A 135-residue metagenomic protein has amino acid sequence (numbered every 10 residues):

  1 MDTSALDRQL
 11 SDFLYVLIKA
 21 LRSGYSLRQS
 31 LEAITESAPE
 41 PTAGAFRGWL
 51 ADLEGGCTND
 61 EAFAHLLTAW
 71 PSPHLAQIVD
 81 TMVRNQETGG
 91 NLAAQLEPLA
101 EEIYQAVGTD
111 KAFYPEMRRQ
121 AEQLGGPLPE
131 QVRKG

Functional and structural regions predicted by a protein language model:
M1-L67, P73-R84, N91-A93, M117 (+1 more regions): Juxtamembrane/interface alpha-helical elements of multi-pass membrane proteins
M1-R8, A93-G135: Membrane-interface, cytosolic juxtamembrane amphipathic helix immediately N-terminal to a transmembrane helix, enriched
Q86-E87, V132: Generic detector of intrinsically disordered, low-complexity, polar/charged segments
